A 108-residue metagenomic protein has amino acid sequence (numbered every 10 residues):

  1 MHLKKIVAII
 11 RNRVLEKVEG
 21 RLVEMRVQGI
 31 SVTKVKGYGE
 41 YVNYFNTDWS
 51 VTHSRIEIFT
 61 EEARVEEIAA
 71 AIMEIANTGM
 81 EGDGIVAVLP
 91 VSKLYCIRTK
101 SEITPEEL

Functional and structural regions predicted by a protein language model:
M1-L108: Positively charged, small/polar-rich N-terminal and surface patches that mediate targeting and assembly and bind
